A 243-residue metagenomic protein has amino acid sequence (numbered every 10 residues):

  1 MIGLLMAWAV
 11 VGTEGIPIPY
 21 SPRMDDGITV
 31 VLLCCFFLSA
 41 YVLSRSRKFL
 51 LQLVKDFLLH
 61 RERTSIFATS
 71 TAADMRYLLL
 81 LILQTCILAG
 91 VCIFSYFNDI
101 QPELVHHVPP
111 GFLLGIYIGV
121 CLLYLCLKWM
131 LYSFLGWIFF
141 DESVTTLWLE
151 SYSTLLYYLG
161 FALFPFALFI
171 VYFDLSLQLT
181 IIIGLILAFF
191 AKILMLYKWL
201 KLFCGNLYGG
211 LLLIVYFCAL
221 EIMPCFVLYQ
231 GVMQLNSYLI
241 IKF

Functional and structural regions predicted by a protein language model:
M1-L32, L88-H106: Long, highly hydrophobic alpha-helical transmembrane signal-anchor segments
G12-Y20, R61-Y77: Cytosolic juxtamembrane amphipathic/interface segments immediately preceding and feeding into a transmembrane helix
R23-Q52: Hydrophobic alpha-helical membrane-embedded segments
L33-S39, L78-Y96, L123, L127 (+3 more regions): Hydrophobic alpha-helical transmembrane segments of multi-pass integral membrane proteins
Y41-F57, C126-W137: Membrane-water interface of transmembrane alpha-helices
D99-Y172: Alpha-helical transmembrane segments with an aromatic anchor "belt"
F140-L228: Hydrophobic alpha-helical transmembrane segments and adjacent short intramembrane/lumenal linkers of inner/organellar
F226-F243: Juxtamembrane boundary at the C-terminal end of a transmembrane helix
